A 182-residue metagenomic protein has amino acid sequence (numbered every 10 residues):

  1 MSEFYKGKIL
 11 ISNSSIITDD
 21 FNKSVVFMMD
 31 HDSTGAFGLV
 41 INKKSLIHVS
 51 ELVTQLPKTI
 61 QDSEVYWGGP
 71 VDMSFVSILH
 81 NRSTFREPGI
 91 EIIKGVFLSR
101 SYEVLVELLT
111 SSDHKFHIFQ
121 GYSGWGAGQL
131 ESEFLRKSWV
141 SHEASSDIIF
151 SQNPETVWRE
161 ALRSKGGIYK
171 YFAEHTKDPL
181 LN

Functional and structural regions predicted by a protein language model:
M1-F119, S123-N182: A short aromatic-anchored loop/beta-hairpin motif
